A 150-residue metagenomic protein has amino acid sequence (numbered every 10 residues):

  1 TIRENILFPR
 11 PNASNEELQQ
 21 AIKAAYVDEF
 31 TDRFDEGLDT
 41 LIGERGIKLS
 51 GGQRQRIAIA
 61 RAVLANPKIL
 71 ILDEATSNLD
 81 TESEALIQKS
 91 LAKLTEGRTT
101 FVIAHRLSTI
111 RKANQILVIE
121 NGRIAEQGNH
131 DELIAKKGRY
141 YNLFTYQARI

Functional and structural regions predicted by a protein language model:
T1-L7, A21-A25, D39-K137: ABC-family ATPase nucleotide-binding domain "signature/switch" substructure
P11: Cationic, histidine-enriched alpha-helical/coil surfaces that engage anionic ligands
S14, F30, T109, Y140: Short phosphate-engaging motifs
E16-G37: Conserved ABC ATPase "signature" region
F30-R33, L41, K48, N142: Conserved beta-strand positions that form and line the central face of beta-propeller blades
F34, R54, T145-Y146: Proline- and acidic/polar-enriched loop/turn elements at helix boundaries
E36, I47, A148: Residues that form or immediately flank small-molecule/cofactor binding pockets and catalytic motifs
A135-I150: C-terminal boundary and immediately downstream tail of ABC-type ATPase nucleotide-binding domains
